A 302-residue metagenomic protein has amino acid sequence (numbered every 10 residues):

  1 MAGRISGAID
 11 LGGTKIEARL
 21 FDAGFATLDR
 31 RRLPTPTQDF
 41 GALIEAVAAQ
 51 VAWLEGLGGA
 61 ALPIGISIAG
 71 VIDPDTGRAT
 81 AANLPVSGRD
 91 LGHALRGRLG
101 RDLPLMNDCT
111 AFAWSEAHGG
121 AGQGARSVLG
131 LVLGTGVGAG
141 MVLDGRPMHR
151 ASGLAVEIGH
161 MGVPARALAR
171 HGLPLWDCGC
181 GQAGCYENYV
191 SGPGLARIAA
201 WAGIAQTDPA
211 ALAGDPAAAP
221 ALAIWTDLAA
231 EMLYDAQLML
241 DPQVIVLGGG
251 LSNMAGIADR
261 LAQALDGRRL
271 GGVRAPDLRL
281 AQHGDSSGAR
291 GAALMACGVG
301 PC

Functional and structural regions predicted by a protein language model:
M1-P63, I72-A79, H93-R101, H118-A125 (+1 more regions): ATP-binding/phosphotransfer module of carbohydrate and carboxylate kinases, centering on a glycine-rich
L33-P34, V86, L154: A generic structural motif
A69: Conserved NAD(P)H cofactor-binding loop of Rossmann-fold oxidoreductase domains
G77-G88: A charged helix-plus-loop insertion that forms the helical arch/lid used to bind and gate nucleic-acid substrates
D102-A117, G122-Q123, L129-L131: ATP-dependent carbohydrate kinase catalytic cores
D108, G134, A292: Active-site glycine-centered loops adjacent to acidic/histidine catalytic or metal-binding residues that shape
A125-C185: Glycine-rich phosphate-binding loop of actin/hexokinase-like ATP-binding domains
